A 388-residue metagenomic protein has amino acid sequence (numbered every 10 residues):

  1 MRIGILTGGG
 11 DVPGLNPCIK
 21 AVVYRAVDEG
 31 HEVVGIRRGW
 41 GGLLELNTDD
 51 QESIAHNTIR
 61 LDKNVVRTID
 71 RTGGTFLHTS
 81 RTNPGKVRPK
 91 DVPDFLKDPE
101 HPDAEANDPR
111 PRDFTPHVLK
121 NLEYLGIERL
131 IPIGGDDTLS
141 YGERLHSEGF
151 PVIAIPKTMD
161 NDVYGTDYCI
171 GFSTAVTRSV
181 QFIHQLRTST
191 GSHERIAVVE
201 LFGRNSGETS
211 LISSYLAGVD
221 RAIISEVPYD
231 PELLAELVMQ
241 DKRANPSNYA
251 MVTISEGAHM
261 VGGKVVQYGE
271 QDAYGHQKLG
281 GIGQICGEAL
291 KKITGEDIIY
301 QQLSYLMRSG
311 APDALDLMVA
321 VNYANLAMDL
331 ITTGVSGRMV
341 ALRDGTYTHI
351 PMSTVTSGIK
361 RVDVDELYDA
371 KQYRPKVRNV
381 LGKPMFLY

Functional and structural regions predicted by a protein language model:
L6-N16, F202, D316: Short, glycine-rich nucleotide/cofactor-binding loops
K20-E29, D50-I59, R144-A154, I170-T174 (+1 more regions): A glycine- and small-aliphatic-rich helix-loop capping segment at beta-alpha/alpha-beta transitions that lines
A26, H31-Y124: Glycine-rich nucleotide/cofactor/substrate-binding loop typically near the N-terminus or early in the first domain
G30, I36-R37, H146-C169, I223-D230: Short, acidic/small-residue loops that bind anionic groups at enzyme active sites
P109-F114, N121-L125, R129-G134, G142-R144 (+2 more regions): Accessory alpha-helical/coil subdomains and C-terminal extensions that flank or cap enzyme catalytic cores
G165-V176, A311-L317: Short beta-strand elements at the ligand-binding edges of bilobed clamshell
Y274-Y388: C-terminal non-catalytic interaction/assembly regions of soluble proteins
